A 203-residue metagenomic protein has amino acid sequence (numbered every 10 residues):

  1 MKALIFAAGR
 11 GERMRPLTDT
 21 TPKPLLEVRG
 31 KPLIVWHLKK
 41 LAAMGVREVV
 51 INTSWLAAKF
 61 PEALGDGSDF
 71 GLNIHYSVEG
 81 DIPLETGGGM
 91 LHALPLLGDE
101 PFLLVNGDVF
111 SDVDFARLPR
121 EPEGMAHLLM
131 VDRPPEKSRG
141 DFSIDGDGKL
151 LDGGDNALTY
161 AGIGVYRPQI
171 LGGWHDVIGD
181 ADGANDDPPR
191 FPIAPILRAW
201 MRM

Functional and structural regions predicted by a protein language model:
M1-P16, L25: N-proximal low-complexity "stem/linker" segments adjacent to membrane-targeting elements
K2-I5, E27, K31-N106, N185-P188: Conserved N-terminal catalytic core of the sugar/cofactor nucleotidyltransferase
G9, W55, P168-Q169: Alpha-helix/helix-capping structural signal
M14, F60-L64, W174: Hydrophobic packing residues within well-ordered alpha-helices of enzyme cores
P24, N73-H75, M125, K149: Conserved beta-strand segments of alpha/beta enzyme cores
V46, L103, F110, F115-P122 (+2 more regions): Catalytic-core segments of class I nucleotidyltransferases/pyrophosphorylases that form NMP-activated intermediates
W55, H127-I144: Short beta-strand-to-loop element that shapes/binds the nucleotide-sugar donor at the catalytic cleft/hinge
